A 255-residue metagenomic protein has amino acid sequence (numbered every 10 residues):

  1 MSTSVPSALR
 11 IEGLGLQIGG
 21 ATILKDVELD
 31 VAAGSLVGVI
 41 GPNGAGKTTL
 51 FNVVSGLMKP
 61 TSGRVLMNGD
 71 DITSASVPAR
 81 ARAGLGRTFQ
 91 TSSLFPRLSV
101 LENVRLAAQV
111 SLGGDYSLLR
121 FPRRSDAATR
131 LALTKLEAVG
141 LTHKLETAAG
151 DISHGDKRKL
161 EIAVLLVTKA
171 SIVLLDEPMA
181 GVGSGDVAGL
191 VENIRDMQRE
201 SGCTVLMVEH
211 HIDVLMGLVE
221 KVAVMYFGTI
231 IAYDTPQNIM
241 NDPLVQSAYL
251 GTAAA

Functional and structural regions predicted by a protein language model:
S2-A255: Glycine-rich phosphate-binding loops of nucleotide-dependent enzymes
